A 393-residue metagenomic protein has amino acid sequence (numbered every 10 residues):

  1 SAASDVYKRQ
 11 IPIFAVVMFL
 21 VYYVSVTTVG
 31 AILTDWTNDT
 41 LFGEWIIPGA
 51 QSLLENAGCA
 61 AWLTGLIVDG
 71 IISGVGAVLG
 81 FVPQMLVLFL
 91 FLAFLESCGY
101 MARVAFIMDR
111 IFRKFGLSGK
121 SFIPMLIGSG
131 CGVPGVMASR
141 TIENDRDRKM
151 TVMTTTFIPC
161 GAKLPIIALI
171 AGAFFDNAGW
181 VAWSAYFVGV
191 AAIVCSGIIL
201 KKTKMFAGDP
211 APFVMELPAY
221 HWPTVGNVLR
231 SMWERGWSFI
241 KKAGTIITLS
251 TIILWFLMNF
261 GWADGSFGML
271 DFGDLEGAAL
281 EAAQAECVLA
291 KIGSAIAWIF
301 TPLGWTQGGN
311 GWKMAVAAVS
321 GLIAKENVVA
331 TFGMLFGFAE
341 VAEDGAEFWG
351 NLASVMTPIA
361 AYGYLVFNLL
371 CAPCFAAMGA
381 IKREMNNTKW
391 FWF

Functional and structural regions predicted by a protein language model:
A3-Y7: Short, small-residue-biased leader/transition segments that mark boundaries at the very start of proteins
F14-Y23, L88-A93, A171-A173, Y186-K201 (+2 more regions): Hydrophobic core segments of alpha-helical transmembrane domains in multi-pass membrane transport and ion-translocation
V17-T28, Q51-A61, F91-C98, K201 (+2 more regions): Structural signal for alpha-helical transmembrane segments and their membrane-water exit/capping regions in multi-pass
T27-I71, F115, V136-R148, F256-F393: Extended, low-charge hydrophobic alpha-helical regions
D39-W45, A102-V133, A207-S231, A295 (+1 more regions): Juxtamembrane inter-helical linkers in multi-pass membrane proteins
L88, T155, D176, W180-V188 (+5 more regions): Alpha-helical transmembrane segments of multi-pass inner-membrane proteins, especially transporters/permeases
G161-W183, A376-T388: Transmembrane helix-loop junctions at the membrane interface of multipass transporters and ion channels
M205-F206, P210, Y220-M269: Long hydrophobic segments that form regular secondary structure
